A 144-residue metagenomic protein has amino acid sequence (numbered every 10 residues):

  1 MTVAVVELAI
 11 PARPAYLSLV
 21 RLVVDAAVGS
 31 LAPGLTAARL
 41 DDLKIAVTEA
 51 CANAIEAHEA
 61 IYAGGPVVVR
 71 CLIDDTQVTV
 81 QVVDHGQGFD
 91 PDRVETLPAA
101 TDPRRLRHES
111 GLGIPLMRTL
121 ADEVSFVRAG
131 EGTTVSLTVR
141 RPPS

Functional and structural regions predicted by a protein language model:
A26-T48, L106-R107: Conserved short strand/loop->alpha-helix "switch" segment adjacent to the catalytic nucleotide/phosphoryl-transfer site
E49, N53, T119: Conserved polar catalytic motif of the HATPase_c/GHKL fold
H58-A63: A short, flexible helix-to-loop-to-beta junction within the catalytic ATP-binding CA
G64-L72: A conserved short beta-strand within the histidine kinase catalytic ATPase domain
Q77, G88, G130-L137, P142-P143: Glycine-rich nucleotide-binding loop
T79-E109: Glycine-rich/acidic phosphate-handling loop/turn and adjacent ATP-lid/helix of nucleotide-binding kinase/ATPase domains
R105-A121: Glycine-rich phosphate-binding loop
D122-V127: Glycine-rich ATP-binding loops of the HATPase_c
